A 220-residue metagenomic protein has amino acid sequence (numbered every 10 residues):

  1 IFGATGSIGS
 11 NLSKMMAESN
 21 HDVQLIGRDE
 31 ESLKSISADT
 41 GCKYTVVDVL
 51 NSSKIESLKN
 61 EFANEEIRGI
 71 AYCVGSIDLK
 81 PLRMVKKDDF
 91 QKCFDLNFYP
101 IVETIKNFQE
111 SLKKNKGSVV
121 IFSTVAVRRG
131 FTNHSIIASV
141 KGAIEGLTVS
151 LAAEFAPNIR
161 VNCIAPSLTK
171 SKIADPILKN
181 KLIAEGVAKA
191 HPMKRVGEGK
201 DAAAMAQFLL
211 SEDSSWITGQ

Functional and structural regions predicted by a protein language model:
T5, S13: N-terminal Rossmann NAD(P)H-binding glycine-rich loop of SDR-like oxidoreductase domains
P81-L82, K86-F94, V187: Substrate-binding pocket helix/loop in short-chain dehydrogenase/reductase
R83, R129-S135, K194, E212: Active-site loop immediately N-terminal to the catalytic Tyr-X3-Lys motif of short-chain dehydrogenase/reductase
E110, A152-P157, S215: Alpha-helical segment proximal to the catalytic Tyr-Lys
S118-A143, T148-A156, L168-T169: Catalytic loop of short-chain dehydrogenase/reductase
V161, A165-P176: Short, flexible catalytic-loop segment of classical short-chain dehydrogenase/reductase
R195-Q220: C-terminal substrate-recognition "lid" of short-chain dehydrogenase/reductases
